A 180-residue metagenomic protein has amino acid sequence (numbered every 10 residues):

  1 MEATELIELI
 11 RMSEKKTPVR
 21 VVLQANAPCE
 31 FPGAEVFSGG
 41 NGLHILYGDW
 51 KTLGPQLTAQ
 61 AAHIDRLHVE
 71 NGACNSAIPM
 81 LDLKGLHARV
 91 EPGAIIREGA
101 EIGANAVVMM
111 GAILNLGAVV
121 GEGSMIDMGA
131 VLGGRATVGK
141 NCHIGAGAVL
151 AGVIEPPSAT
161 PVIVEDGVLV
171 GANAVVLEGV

Functional and structural regions predicted by a protein language model:
M1-G85: Terminal amphipathic alpha-helical/low-complexity segments used for targeting or macromolecular assembly
P28, P32, P55, G103 (+2 more regions): Proline-rich intrinsically disordered, low-complexity coils
L86, E91-P92, R97-E98, G103-A104 (+12 more regions): Left-handed beta-helix
